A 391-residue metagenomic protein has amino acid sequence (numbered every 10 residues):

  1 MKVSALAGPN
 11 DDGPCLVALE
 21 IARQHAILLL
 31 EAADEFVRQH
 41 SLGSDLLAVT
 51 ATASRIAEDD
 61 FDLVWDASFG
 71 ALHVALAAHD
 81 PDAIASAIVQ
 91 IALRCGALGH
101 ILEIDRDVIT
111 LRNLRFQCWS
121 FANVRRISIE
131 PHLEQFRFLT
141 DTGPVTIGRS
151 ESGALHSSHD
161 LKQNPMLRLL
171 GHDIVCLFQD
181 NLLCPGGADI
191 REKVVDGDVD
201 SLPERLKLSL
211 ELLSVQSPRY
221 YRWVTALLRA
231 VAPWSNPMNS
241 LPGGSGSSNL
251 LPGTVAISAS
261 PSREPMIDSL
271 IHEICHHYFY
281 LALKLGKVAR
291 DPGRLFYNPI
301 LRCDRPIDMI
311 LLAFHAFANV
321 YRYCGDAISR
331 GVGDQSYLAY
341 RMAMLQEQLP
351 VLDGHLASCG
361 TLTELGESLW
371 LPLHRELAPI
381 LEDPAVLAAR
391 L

Functional and structural regions predicted by a protein language model:
M1-N181: N-terminal low-structure segments adjacent to metalloprotease catalytic domains across cellular compartments
P185-N249, S260: Auxiliary, metal-adjacent structural segments of Zn-dependent hydrolase domains
V224-A226, K287-V288, R330-R341: Short, glycine/acidic-rich hinge or "gate" loops at secondary-structure transitions that mediate conformational
L250, S260-S269, H277-D308: Post-HEXXH active-site segment of zinc metalloproteases
H276, Y280, K284, R322-S329: Short, well-ordered loop/turn and helix-capping segments at boundaries between secondary-structure elements and domains
R294-G333: Post-HExxH zinc-binding segment in Zn-dependent metallohydrolases
A339-L391: Pan-zinc metallopeptidase signature
